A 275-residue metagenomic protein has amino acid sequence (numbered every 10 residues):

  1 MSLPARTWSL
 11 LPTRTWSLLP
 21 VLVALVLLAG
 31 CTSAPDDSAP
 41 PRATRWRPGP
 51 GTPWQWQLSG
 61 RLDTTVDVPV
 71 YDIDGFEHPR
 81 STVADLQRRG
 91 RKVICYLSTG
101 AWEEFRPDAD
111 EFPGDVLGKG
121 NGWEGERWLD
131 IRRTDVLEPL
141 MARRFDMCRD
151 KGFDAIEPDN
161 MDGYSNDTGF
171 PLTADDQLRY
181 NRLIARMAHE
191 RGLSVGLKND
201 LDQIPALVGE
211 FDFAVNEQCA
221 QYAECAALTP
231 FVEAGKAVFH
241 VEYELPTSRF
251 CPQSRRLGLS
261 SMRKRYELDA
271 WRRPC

Functional and structural regions predicted by a protein language model:
V21-L25: Sec-dependent N-terminal signal peptides
L28-G30: C-terminal motif of bacterial Sec signal peptides marking the signal peptidase cleavage site
P35-C275: Glycan-processing catalytic domains of CAZymes
